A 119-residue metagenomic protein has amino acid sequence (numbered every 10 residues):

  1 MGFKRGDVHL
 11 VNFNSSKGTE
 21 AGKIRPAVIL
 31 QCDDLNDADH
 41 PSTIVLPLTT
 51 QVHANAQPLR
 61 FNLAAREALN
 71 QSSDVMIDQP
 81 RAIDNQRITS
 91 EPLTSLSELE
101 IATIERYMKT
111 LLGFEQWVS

Functional and structural regions predicted by a protein language model:
M1, A65-S119: C-terminal terminal-subdomain/extension
E20-I24, V28-A65: Compact nucleic-acid interaction/catalytic patches
